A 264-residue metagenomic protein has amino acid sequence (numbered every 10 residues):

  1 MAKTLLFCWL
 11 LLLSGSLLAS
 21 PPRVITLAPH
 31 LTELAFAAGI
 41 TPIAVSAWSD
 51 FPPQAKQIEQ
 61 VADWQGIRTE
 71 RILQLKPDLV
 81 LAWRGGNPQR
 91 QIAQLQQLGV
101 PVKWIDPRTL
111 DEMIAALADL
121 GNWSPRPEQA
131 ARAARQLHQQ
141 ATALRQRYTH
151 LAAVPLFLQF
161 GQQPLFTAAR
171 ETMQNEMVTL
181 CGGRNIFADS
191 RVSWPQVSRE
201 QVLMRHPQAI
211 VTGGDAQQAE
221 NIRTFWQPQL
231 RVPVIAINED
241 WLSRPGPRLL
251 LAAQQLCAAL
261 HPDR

Functional and structural regions predicted by a protein language model:
M1-F7: Positively charged n-region of N-terminal signal peptides that target proteins for export
S14-S16: N-terminal signal peptide c-region/cleavage motif recognized by signal peptidases
A19-R23, D78-L79, Q89-F166, R184-D189 (+1 more regions): Extracytoplasmic substrate-binding proteins
R23-L75, L79-G86, I186: A short, structured surface patch at a secondary-structure boundary
A28, R84-G85, F160, S190 (+3 more regions): Short secondary-structure boundary segments
T32-A37, F51-Q54, P164-A168, A219-N221 (+1 more regions): Short, solvent-exposed loop/turn elements at domain surfaces
S46, E171-W194, V234-A236: His/Asp/Glu-enriched short active-site or ligand-binding loop at hydrolase and phosphoryl-transfer sites
G66-A82, V100, S198-D215: Proline-aspartate-enriched helix->loop->beta-strand connector
